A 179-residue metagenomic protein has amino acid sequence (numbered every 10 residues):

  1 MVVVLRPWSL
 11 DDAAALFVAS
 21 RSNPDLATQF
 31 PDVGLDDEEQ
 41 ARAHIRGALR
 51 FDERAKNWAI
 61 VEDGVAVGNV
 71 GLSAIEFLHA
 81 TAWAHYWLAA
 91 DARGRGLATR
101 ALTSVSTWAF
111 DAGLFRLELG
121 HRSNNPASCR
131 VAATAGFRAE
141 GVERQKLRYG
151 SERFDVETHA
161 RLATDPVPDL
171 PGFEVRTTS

Functional and structural regions predicted by a protein language model:
M1-A15, A19-P24, A59-S179: Acyl-donor (CoA/ACP) binding surface of acyl/acetyltransferases
L10, L35-E39, R54, L78: Generic alpha-helical scaffold signal
D25-R46: Conserved GNAT-fold acetyl-CoA-binding loop/helix
R46-A59: A short helix-loop-beta-strand connector motif used in the catalytic cores of GNAT acetyltransferases and, in some
